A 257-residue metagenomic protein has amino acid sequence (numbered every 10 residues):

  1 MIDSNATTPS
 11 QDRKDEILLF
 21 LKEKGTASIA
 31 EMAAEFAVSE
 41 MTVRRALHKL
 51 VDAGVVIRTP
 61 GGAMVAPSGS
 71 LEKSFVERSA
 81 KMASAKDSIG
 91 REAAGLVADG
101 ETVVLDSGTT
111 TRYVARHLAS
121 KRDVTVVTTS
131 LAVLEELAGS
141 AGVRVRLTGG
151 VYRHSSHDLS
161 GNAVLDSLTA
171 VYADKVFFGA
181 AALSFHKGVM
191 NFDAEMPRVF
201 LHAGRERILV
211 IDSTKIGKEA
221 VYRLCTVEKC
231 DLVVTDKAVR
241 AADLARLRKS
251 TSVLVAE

Functional and structural regions predicted by a protein language model:
I2-G108, A115-D123, V127, L131 (+1 more regions): HTH-adjacent hinge/linker in prokaryotic transcriptional regulators
I2-L19, T26-A30, A37, D52 (+2 more regions): Conserved phosphate- and dinucleotide-binding cores of soluble alpha/beta proteins, encompassing both enzyme active
